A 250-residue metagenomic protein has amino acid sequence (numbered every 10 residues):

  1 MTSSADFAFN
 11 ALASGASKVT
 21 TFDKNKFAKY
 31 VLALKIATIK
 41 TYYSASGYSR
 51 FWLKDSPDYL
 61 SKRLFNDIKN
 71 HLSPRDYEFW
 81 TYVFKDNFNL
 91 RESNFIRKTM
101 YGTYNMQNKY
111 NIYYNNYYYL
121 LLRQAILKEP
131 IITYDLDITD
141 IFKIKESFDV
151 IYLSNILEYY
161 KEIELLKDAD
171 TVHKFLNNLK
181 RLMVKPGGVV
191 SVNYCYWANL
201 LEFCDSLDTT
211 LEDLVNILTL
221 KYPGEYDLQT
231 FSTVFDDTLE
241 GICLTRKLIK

Functional and structural regions predicted by a protein language model:
S4-A16: Conserved SAM-binding loop of SAM-dependent methyltransferases across substrates and taxa, primarily the Class I
T21-K26: Conserved acidic E/D residue at the C-terminus of a beta-strand in Rossmann-like folds
F27-L127: Class I S-adenosyl-L-methionine-dependent methyltransferase module
T139-L153: A short acidic, Gly/Pro-enriched loop at the edge of an enzyme's catalytic core that lines a small-molecule cofactor
Y152, F175, P186-A198: Conserved beta-strand signature within the Rossmann-like core of class I S-adenosyl-L-methionine
L166-P186: A short glycine-rich, Lys/Arg-flanked "PGG" loop and its adjoining helix->strand segment in the class I
S191-L218: Conserved class I S-adenosyl-L-methionine
Y222-K250: Core SAM-dependent methyltransferase catalytic element
